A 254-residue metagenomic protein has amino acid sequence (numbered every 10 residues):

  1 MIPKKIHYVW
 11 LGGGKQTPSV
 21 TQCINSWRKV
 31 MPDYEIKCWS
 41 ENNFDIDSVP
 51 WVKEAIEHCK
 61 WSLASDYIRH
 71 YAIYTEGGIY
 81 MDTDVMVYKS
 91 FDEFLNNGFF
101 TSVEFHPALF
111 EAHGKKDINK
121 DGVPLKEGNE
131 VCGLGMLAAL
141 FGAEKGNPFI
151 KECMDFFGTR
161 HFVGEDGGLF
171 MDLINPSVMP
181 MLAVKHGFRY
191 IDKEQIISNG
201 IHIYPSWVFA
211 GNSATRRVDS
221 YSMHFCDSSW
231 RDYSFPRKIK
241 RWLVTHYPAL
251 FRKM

Functional and structural regions predicted by a protein language model:
M1-S65, M81-M254: Glycosyltransferase-associated regions of secretory-pathway enzymes, highlighting luminal stem/catalytic domains
D66-G78: Small-residue hinge/turn detector
